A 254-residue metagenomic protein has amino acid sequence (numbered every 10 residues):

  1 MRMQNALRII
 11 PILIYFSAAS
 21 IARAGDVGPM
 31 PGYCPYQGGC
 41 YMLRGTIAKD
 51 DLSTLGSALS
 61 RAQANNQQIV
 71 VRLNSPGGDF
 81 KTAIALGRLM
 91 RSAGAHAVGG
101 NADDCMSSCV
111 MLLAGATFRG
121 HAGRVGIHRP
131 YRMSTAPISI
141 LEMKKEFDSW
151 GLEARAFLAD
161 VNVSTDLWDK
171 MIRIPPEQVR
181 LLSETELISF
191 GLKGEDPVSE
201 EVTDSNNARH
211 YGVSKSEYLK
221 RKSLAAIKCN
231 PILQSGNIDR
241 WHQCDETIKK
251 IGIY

Functional and structural regions predicted by a protein language model:
M1-A6: N-terminal secretory signal peptides that target proteins for export/translocation
I9-A18: Bacterial N-terminal signal peptides
A22-Q67, S75-G78, A122-T165, K170-I172 (+3 more regions): Small-residue-centered hinge/linker elements
C40-R44, L219-S223, L233-C244, K250-Y254: Extracellular/mature segments of secreted proteins
V71, L113, L187: Terminal peptide-recognition signature
L73-N74, G100: Structural motif
T82, R91-S134: Glycine-rich beta-to-alpha active-site loop
M133-S216, K220, L224, K228 (+1 more regions): Charged, glycine-interspersed solvent-exposed loop segments at helix/strand-loop junctions that cap or gate access
